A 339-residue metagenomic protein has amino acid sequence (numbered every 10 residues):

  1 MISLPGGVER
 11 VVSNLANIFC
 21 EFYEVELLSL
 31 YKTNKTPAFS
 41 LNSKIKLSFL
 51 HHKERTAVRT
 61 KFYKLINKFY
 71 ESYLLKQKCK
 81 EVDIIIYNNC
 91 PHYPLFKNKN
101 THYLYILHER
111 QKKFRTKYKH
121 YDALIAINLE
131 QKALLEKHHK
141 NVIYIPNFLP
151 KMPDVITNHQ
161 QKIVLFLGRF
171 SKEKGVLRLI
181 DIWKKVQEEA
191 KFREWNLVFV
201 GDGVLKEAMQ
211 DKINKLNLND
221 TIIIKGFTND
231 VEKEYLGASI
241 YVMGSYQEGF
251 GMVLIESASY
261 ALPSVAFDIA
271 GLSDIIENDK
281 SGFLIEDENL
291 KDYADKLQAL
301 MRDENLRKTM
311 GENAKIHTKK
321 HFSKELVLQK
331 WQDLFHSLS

Functional and structural regions predicted by a protein language model:
M1-G6, R10, N14, I18-L65: N-terminal strand-loop element at the rim of the active site of nucleotide-sugar-dependent glycosyltransferases
G6-N14, K162, F166-Q187, L197 (+3 more regions): A conserved mid-protein helix/loop that constitutes part of the nucleotide-sugar donor-binding site
N67-E71, I86-H92, L107: Short His-centered aromatic/hydrophobic patch
Y105, K112, H120-D154: Donor nucleotide-sugar binding/catalytic pocket of nucleotide-sugar-dependent glycosyltransferases
Q210-G226: Nucleotide-activated donor-binding/catalytic signature segment of Leloir-type glycosyltransferases, i.e., the conserved
F227, Y246: Aromatic "clamp/platform" in nucleotide-sugar-dependent glycosyltransferases that forms part of the donor/acceptor
P263-A266: Short hydrophobic beta-strand element within catalytic cores of glycosyltransferases and related nucleotide-activated
N278-D279, F283-K291, A299-E304: Conserved acidic donor-binding segment of nucleotide-sugar-dependent glycosyltransferases
